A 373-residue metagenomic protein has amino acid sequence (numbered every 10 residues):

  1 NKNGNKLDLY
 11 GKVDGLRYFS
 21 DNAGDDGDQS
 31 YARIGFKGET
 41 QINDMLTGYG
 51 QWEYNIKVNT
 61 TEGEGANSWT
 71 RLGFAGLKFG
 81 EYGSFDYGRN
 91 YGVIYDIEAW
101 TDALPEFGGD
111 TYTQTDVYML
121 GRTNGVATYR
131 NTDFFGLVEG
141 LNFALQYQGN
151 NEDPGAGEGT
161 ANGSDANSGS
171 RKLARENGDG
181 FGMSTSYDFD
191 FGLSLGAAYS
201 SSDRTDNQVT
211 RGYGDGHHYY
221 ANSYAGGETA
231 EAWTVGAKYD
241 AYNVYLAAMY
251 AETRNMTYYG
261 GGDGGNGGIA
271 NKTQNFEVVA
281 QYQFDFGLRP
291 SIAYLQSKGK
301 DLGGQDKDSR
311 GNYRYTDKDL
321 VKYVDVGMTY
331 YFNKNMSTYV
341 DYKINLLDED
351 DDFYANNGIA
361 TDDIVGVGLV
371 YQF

Functional and structural regions predicted by a protein language model:
N1-E152, N177, S186-D190: Outer membrane beta-barrel
N5, D25-A32, S68-R71, G121-G125 (+5 more regions): Residues that define the transmembrane beta-barrel architecture of outer-membrane proteins
G15-F19, Y54-V58, Y91-V93, Y147-N151 (+6 more regions): Transmembrane beta-strands of outer-membrane beta-barrel pores
S20-N22, N59-E62, D96-A99, E152-G157 (+4 more regions): Outer-membrane beta-barrel proteins
I34-F36, G73-A75, A127-Y129, F143 (+7 more regions): Membrane-embedded beta-strands of outer-membrane beta-barrel proteins, especially the hydrophobic/small aromatic
I42-G48, G83-F85, G136-L141, F191-A197 (+4 more regions): Repeated loop/turn-to-beta-strand initiation elements of outer-membrane beta-barrel proteins
A127, Y330-F332, A360-F373: Outer-membrane beta-barrel "beta-signal"
R171, E176-V326: Detector for outer-membrane/organellar transmembrane beta-barrel domains, recognizing the amphipathic beta-strand
